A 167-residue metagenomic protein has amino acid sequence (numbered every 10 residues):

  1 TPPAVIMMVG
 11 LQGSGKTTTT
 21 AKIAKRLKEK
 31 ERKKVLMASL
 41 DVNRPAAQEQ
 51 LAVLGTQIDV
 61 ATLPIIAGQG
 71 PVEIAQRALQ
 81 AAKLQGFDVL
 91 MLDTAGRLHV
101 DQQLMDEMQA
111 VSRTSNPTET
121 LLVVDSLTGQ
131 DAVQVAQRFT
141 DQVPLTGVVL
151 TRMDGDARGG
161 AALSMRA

Functional and structural regions predicted by a protein language model:
P2-A167: P-loop/Walker A NTP-binding module and the surrounding RecA-like catalytic core of P-loop NTPases
